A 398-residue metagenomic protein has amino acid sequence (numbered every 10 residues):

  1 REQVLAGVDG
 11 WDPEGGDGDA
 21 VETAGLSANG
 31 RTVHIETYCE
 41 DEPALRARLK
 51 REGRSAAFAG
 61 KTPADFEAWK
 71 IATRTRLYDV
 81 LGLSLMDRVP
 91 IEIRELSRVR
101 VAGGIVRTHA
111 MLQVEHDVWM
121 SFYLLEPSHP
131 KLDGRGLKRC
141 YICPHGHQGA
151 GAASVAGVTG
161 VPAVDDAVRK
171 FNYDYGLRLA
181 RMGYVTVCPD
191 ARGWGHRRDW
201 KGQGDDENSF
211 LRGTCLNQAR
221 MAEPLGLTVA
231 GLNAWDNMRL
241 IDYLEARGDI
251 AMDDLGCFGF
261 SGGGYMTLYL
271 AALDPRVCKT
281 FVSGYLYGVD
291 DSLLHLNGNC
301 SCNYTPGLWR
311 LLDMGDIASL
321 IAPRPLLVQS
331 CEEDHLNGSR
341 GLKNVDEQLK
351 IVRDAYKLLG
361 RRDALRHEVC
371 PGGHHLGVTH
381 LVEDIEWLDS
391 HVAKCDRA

Functional and structural regions predicted by a protein language model:
R1-G15, K350-A398: C-terminal catalytic histidine-bearing segment of alpha/beta-hydrolase fold enzymes
R1-V106, V114, R397-A398: N-terminal targeting or regulatory segments adjacent to alpha/beta-hydrolase or S9 domains
S97-V161: Glycine-rich active-site/cofactor-binding loop and its immediate structural neighborhood
G134-W235, E245-A246, D291-L294: Cap/lid segment of the alpha/beta-hydrolase catalytic domain
L216-L227, R239-L240, V277-S319, P323 (+2 more regions): Mobile cap/lid helix-loop segments that gate and shape the active-site cleft of serine hydrolases
D249-S261: Alpha/beta-hydrolase fold nucleophile elbow
G259-Y269: Glycine-rich nucleophile elbow surrounding the catalytic serine of serine-hydrolase chemistry
I321, V328-S330: Short beta-strand/loop motif that positions the catalytic acidic residue of the alpha/beta-hydrolase fold
